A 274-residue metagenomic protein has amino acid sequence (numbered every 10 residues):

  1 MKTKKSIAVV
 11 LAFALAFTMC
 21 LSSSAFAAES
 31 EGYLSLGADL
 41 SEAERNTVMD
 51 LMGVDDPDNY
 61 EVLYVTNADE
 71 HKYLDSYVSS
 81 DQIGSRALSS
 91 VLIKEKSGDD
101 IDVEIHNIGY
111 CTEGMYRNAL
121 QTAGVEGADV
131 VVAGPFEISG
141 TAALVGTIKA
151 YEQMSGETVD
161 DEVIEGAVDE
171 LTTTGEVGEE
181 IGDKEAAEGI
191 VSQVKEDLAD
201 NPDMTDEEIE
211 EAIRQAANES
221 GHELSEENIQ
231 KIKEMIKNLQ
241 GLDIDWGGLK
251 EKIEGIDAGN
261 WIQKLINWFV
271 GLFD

Functional and structural regions predicted by a protein language model:
M1-V10: Bacterial N-terminal signal peptides that target proteins for export
F17-E29: Sec-dependent signal peptide cleavage junction
A27-D129: N-terminal, leucine/charged-rich tether regions that mediate assembly and partner docking in large macromolecular
N46, D50, G114, N118 (+8 more regions): Solvent-exposed, polar/charged alpha-helical surfaces in well-ordered, non-transmembrane soluble domains, broadly
H106, F136-G140, G255, G259: Conserved phosphate/pyrophosphate-binding and hydrolysis machinery centered on Walker-type P-loop NTPases, extending
I108-T112, G178-K184, E234, N238-L239: Long, contiguous ectodomains of secretory-pathway proteins
Q121, E126-N218: Soluble oligomerization/assembly scaffold segments of membrane-associated complexes
D206, E210, E219-D274: Extracytoplasmic/luminal low-complexity segments enriched in Pro/Gly and acidic/polar residues that act as flexible
